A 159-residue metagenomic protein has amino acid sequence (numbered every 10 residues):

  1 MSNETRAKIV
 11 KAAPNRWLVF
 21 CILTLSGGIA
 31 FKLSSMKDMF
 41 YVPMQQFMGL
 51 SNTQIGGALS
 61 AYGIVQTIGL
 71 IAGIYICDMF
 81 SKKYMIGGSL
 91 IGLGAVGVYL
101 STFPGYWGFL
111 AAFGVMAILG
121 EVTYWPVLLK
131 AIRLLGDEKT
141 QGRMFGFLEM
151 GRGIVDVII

Functional and structural regions predicted by a protein language model:
L18-M44, M48-N52, I159: Extracytoplasmic
S35, G63-I71, V157: Residue-level signature of mid-helix packing/kink "hotspots" within the transmembrane helices of 12-pass Major
G69-S81: Helix-to-loop junctions at the C-terminal end of transmembrane segments in multipass secondary transporters
I91-G105: C-terminal ends and interior cores of transmembrane alpha-helices in multi-pass membrane transporters/permeases
W107-T123: Hydrophobic core of transmembrane alpha-helices in multi-pass small-molecule transporters, especially MFS/SLC-type
V122-D137: Intracellular juxtamembrane helix-capping segments at the cytosolic ends of symmetry-related transmembrane helices
G142-I159: Glycine-rich segments within core transmembrane alpha-helices of 12-TM secondary carriers
